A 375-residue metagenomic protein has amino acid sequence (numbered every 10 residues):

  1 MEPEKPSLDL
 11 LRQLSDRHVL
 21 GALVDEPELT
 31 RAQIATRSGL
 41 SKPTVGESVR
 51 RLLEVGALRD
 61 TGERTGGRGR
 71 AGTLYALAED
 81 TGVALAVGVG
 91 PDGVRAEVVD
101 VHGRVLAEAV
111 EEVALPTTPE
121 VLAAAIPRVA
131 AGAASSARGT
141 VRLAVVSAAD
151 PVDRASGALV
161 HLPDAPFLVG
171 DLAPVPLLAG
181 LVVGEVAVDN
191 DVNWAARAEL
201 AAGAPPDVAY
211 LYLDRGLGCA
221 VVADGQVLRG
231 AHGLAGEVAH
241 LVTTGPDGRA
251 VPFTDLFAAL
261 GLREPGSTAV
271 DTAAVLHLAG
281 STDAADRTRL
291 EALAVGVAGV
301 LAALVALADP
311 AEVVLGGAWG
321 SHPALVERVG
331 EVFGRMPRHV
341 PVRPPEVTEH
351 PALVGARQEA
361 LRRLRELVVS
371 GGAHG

Functional and structural regions predicted by a protein language model:
M1-E63, G67-A71, A76-V110, T118-P127 (+4 more regions): ATP-binding/phosphotransfer module of carbohydrate and carboxylate kinases, centering on a glycine-rich
R64, A149-V152, D214-G216, W319-G320: Short glycine-rich anion-binding loops that position phosphate/pyrophosphate groups of nucleotides and phosphorylated
L74, A86, P151, E185 (+1 more regions): Short, surface-exposed charged micro-motifs
A84-G88, V141-V145, V208-Y212, G218-A220: Short glycine-aspartate micro-motif
D100, R154, V222: Short, acidic, Ser/Thr-enriched surface-loop or helix-capping motifs
E108-V110, T117-P119, A165-R289: Glycine/GP-enriched mid-protein hinge/lid loop-to-helix segment characteristic of carbohydrate kinases
S135-V169, L307, A311-G317: Short beta-strand-loop/turn "lid" adjacent to the catalytic site in phosphate-handling enzymes
